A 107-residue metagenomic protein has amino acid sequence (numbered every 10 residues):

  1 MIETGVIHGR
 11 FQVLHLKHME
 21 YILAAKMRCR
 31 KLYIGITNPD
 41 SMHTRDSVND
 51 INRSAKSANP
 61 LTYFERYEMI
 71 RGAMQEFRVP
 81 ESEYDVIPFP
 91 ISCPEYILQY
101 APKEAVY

Functional and structural regions predicted by a protein language model:
M1-Y107: Nucleotidyltransferase catalytic core that binds NTPs
